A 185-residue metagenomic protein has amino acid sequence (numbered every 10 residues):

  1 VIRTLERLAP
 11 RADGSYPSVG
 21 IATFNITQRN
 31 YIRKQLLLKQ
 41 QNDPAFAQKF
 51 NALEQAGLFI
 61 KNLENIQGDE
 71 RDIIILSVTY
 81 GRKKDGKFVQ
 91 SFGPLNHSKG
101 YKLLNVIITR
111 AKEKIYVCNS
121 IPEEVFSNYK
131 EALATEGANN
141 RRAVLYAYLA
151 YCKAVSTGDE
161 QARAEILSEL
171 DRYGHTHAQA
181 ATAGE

Functional and structural regions predicted by a protein language model:
V1, F59, G100-L103: Amphipathic coiled-coil/heptad-repeat helices and related helical stalk/stem segments that mediate oligomerization
V1-L37: Conserved helicase/translocase motor-coupling segment
G14-S18, E54-G57, D69-D72, T109-K112: Short, well-ordered loop/turn elements at secondary-structure boundaries
A22, I75-S77, I108, Y116: Structural motif
I26-R29, N65-Q67, Y80-K83, K112-E113 (+1 more regions): Conserved nucleotide-binding/hydrolysis micro-motifs of P-loop NTPases
Q35-N42, Q48: Active/binding-pocket-proximal capping segment
P44-I74, G81, S91: Conserved motor-coupling elements within RecA-like helicase/translocase cores
D85-E185: Helicase C-terminal subdomain and adjacent C-terminal extension
